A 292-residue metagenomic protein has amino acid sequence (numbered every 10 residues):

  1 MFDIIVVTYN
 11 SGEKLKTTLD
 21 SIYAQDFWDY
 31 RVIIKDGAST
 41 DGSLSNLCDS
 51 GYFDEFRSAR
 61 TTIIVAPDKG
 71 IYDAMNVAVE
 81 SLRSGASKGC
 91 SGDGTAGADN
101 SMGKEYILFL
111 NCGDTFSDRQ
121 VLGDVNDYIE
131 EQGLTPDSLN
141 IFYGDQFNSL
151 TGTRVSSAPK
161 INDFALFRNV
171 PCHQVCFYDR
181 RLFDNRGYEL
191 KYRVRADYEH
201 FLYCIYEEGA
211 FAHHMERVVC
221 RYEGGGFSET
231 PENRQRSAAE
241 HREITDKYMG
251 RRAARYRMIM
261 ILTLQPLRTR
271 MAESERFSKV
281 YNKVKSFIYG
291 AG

Functional and structural regions predicted by a protein language model:
M1-D3, R31, E199: Cell-envelope/extracellular polymer assembly enzymes that use nucleotide-activated donors
D20-D29: Short, acidic, metal-binding catalytic loop of nucleotide-sugar glycosyltransferases
D29-A38, I64-P67: Short beta-strand/loop segment that forms part of the nucleotide-sugar
D36-L47, N111: A conserved acidic beta->alpha catalytic loop
V65-M102: Glycine-rich, basic loop-to-helix element that forms the pyrophosphate-binding segment of sugar-nucleotide handling
M102-T115: Short beta-strand-to-loop acidic/aromatic patch adjacent to the donor-nucleotide binding site
T115, R119-R154: Conserved donor NDP-sugar-binding/catalytic core segment of glycosyltransferases
N148-R236, E240, I244: Conserved nucleotide-sugar donor-binding catalytic segment
